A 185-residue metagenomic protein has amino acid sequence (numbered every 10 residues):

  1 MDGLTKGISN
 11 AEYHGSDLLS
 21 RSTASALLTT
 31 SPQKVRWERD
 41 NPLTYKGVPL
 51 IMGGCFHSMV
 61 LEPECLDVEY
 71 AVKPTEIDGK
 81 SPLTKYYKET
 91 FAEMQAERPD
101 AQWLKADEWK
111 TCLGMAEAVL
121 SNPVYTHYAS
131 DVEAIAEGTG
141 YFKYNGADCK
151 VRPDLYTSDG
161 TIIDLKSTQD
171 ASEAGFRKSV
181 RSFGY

Functional and structural regions predicted by a protein language model:
M1-K150: Metal-dependent nuclease catalytic cores that hydrolyze phosphodiester bonds in DNA/RNA, characterized by
D131-Y185: Mg2+/Mn2+-dependent nuclease catalytic core
